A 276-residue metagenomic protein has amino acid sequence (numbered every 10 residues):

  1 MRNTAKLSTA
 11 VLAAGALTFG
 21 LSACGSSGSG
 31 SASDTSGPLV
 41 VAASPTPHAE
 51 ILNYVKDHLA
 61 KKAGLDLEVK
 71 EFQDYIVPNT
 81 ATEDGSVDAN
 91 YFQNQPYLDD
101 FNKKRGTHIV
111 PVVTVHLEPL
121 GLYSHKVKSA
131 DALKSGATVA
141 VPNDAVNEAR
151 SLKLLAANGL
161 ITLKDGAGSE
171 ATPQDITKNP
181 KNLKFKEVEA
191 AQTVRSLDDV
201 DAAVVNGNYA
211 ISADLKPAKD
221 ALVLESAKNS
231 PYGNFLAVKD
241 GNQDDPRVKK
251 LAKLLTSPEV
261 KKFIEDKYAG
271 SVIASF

Functional and structural regions predicted by a protein language model:
F19-A23: C-terminal motif of bacterial Sec signal peptides marking the signal peptidase cleavage site
G25-G28: Bacterial signal peptide processing site
D34-T46, L65-E71, T138-V139: Short, well-ordered beta-strand elements
T46-E68, V77, A81, V87: Short, polar/charged alpha-helical segment
V69-T80, G168-R195: Short helix-initiation/N-cap motifs at beta->coil->alpha
D100-V112, V127, D199, V204 (+1 more regions): Ligand-binding "clamshell"
V112-I161, K261: A conserved helix-loop-strand patch within extracytoplasmic ligand-binding domains of the periplasmic binding
P119-A130, Y232-D245: A bilobed periplasmic-binding-protein/Venus flytrap-type ligand-binding module shared by bacterial periplasmic
